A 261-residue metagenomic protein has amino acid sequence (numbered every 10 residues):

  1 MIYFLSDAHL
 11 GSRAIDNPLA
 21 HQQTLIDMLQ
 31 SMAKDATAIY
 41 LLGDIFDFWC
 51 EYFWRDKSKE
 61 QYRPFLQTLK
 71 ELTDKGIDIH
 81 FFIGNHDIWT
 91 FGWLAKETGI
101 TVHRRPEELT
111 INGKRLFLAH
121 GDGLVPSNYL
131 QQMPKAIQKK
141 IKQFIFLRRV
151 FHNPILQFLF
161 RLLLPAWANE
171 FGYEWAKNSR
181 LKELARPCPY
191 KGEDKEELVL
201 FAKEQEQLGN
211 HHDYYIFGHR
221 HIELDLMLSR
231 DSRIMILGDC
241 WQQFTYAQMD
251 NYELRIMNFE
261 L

Functional and structural regions predicted by a protein language model:
M1-Y3: Extreme N-terminal starter segment of soluble prokaryotic enzymes
L5, L10-I111: Core catalytic region of metal-dependent phosphoesterases/phosphodiesterases, especially metallo-beta-lactamase-like
H9, L109, V125, W241 (+1 more regions): Residue-level detector of flexible, active-site-proximal loop/helix-junction positions within diverse enzyme catalytic
D47-T73, F171, R180-H212: N-terminal short leaders/motifs
E97, T101-R104, F117, D122 (+2 more regions): Conserved beta-sheet core of the metallophosphoesterase superfamily
G121-L200: Active-site-proximal loop/helix segment associated with metal-binding centers of metalloenzymes
N251-L261: Arg/Gly-rich low-complexity intrinsically disordered repeat tracts
